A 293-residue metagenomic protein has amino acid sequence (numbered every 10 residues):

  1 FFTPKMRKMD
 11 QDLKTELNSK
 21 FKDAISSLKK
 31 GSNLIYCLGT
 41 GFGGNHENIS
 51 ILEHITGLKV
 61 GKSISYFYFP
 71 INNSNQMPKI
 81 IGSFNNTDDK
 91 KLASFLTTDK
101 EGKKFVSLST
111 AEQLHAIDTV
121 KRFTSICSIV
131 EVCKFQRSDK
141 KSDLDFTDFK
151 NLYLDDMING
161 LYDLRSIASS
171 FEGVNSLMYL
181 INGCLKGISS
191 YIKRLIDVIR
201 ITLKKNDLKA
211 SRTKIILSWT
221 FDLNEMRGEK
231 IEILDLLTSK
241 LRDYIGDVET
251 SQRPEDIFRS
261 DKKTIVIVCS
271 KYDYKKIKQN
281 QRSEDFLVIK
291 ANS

Functional and structural regions predicted by a protein language model:
F1-R7, D155, D163, I167 (+2 more regions): Short loop/turn segments at strand-loop or loop-helix junctions that form parts of catalytic or ligand-binding pockets
F2-K5, C37-T40, G82-T87, S218-D222 (+3 more regions): Structural motif
F2-T3, R7-D10, L17-K22, S26-L108: Rossmann-fold dinucleotide-binding core
T3-S19, M226-E229, Y274-Q281: Glycine/threonine-rich flexible loop motifs
K29-S32, A210-R212, D261-K263, S283-D285: A general structural motif
A111-E112, K121-L208: Interdomain hinge/lid region at the active-site interface of Rossmann-like NAD(P)-dependent oxidoreductases
K209-S260, T264-C269: Glycine-rich phosphate/diphosphate-binding loop of Rossmann-like nucleotide-binding domains
K275-S293: Peripheral docking tails and interdomain loops at the edges of cofactor- or intermediate-handling domains
